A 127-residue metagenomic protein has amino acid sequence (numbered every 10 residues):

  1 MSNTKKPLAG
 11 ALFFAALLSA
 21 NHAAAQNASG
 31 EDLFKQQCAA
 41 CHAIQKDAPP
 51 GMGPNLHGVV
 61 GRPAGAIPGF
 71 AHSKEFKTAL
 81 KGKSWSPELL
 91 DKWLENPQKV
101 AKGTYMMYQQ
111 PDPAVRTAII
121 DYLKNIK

Functional and structural regions predicted by a protein language model:
M1-G10: Bacterial N-terminal signal peptides that target proteins for export
A11-F13, A23, A28: Cleavable N-terminal signal peptides
L18-N21: N-terminal signal peptide c-region/cleavage motif recognized by signal peptidases
Q26-G82, K92-K102, I126-K127: Periplasmic/extracellular electron-transfer cofactor-ligation site, primarily the c-type cytochrome heme-c attachment
S86: ATP phosphate-binding glycine-rich loop and adjacent ATP-lid/helix-beta elements within ATP-binding kinase/ATPase
Y108-P113, I120-I126: Short, exposed beta-strand-loop hairpins at the edges of beta-sheets in extracellular/periplasmic proteins
